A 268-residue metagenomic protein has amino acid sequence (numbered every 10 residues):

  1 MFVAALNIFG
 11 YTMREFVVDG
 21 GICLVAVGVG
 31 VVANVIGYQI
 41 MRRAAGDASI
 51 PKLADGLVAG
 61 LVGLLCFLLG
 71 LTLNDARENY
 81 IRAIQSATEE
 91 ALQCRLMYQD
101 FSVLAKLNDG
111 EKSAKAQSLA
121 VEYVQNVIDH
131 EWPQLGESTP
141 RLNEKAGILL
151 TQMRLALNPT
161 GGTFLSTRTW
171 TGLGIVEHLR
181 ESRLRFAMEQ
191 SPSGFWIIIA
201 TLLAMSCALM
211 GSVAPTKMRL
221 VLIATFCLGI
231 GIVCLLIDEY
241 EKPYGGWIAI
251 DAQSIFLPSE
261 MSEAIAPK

Functional and structural regions predicted by a protein language model:
M1-T12: Hydrophobic alpha-helical segments
G10-A44, L53, L184-K268: Alpha-helical transmembrane anchor segments
G21, V58-L65, T225: Alpha-helical transmembrane segments of integral membrane proteins, emphasizing hydrophobic/aromatic residues
V32, L61, L65-L68, T72 (+2 more regions): Residues within alpha-helical transmembrane segments of multi-pass membrane proteins, especially transporters, ion
D47-L61: Loop-to-helix transition at the N-terminal end of transmembrane alpha-helices
F67-T88, E241-Y244: Transmembrane signal-anchor/signal-peptide helices with a preference for the extracytoplasmic
E78-N79, G161, T225: Residue-level detector of alpha-helix boundaries and kinks
R82-I84, E89, R95-F186: Structured inter-helical modules in multipass membrane proteins
